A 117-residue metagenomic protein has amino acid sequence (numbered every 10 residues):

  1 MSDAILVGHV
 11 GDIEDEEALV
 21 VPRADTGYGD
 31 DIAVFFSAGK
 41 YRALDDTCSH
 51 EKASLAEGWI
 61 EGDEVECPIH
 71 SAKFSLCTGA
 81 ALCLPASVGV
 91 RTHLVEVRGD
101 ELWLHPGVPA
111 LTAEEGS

Functional and structural regions predicted by a protein language model:
M1-G62, L76, T92-S117: N-terminal pre-ligand scaffold of iron-sulfur
C48, C67-H70: Short cysteine clusters
G62-P68, A81-V90: Short cysteine/histidine-rich metal-coordination sites, predominantly Zn2+-binding motifs
